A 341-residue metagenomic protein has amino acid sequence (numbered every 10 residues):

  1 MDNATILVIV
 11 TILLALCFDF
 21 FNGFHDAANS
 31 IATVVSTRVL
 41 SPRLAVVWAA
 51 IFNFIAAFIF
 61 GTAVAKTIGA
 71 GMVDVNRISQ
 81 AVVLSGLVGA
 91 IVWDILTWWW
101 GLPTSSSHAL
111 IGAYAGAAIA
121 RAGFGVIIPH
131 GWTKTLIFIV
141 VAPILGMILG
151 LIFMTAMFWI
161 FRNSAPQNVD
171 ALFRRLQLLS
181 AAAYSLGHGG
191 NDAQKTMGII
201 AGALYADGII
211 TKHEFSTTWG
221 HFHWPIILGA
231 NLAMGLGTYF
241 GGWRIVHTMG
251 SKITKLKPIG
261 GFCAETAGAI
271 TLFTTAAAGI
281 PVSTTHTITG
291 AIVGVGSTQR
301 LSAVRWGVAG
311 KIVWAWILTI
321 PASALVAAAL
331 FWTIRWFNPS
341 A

Functional and structural regions predicted by a protein language model:
M1-A341: Multi-pass alpha-helical transmembrane bundle typical of ion/small-solute transporters and intramembrane aspartyl
